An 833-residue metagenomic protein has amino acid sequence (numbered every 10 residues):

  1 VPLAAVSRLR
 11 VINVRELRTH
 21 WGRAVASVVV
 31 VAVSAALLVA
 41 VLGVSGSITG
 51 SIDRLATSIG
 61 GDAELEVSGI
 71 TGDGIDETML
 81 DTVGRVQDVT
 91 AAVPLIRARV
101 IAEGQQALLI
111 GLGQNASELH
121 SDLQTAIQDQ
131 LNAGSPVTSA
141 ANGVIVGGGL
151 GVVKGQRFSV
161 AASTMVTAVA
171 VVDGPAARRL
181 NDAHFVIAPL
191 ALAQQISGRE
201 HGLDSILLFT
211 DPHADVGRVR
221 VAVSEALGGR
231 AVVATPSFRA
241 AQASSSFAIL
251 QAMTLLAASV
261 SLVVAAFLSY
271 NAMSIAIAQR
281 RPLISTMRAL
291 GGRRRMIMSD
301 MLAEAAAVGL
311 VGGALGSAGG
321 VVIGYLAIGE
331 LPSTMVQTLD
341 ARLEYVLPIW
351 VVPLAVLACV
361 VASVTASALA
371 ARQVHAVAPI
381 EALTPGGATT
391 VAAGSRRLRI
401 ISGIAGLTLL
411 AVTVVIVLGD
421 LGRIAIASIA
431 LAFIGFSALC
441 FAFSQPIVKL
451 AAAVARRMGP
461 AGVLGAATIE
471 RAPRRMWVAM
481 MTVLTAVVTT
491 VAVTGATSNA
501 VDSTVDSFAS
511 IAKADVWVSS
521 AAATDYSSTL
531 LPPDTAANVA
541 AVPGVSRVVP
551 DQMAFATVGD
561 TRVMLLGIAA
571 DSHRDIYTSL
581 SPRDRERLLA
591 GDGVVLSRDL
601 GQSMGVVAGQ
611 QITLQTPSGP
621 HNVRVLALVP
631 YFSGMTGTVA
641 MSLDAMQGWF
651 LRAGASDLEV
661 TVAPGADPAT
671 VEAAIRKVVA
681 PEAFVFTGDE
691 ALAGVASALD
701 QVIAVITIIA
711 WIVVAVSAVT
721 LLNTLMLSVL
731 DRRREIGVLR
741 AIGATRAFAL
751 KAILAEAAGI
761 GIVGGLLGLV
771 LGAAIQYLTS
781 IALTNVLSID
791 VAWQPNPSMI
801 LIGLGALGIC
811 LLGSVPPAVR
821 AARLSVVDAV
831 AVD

Functional and structural regions predicted by a protein language model:
V1-S7, R15-A26, V30, A222 (+6 more regions): Alpha-helical transmembrane segments, especially those used as permease/efflux helices and single-pass anchors
H20-W21, A258, F267-G309, A370 (+4 more regions): Interfacial "coupling" helices/loops that link adjacent transmembrane helices in transporter permeases
R23-A24, A35-A63, M253, I323-T334 (+4 more regions): Alpha-helical transmembrane segments
A24-L108, G217-V221, E225, R230 (+2 more regions): Hydrophobic, regular-secondary-structure patches
S51-L55, E225-V263, A278, M287 (+6 more regions): Peri-transmembrane interface segments
R85, A98-A231, D534-A540, A554-D689 (+1 more regions): Basic-flanked hydrophobic alpha-helices used for secretion and membrane insertion
M273, A306-T338, W350-A376, A405-V417 (+4 more regions): Small-residue-rich transmembrane alpha-helices
H375-A392, A822-D833: Short cytosolic juxtamembrane segments of multi-pass membrane proteins
